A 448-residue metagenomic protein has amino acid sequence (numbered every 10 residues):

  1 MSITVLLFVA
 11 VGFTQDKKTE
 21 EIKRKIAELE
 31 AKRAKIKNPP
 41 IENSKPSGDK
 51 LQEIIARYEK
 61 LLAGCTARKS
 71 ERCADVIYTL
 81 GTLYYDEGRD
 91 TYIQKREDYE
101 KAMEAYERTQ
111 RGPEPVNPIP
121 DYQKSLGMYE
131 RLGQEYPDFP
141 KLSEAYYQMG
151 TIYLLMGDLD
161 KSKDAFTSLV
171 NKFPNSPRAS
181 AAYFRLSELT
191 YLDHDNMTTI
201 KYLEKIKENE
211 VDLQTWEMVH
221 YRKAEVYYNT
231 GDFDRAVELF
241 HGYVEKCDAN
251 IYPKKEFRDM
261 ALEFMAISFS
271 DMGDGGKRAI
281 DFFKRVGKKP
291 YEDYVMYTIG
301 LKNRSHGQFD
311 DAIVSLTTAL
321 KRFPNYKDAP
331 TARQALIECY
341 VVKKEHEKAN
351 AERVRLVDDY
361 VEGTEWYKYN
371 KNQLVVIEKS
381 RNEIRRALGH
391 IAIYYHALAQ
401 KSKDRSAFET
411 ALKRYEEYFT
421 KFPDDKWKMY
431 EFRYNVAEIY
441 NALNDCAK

Functional and structural regions predicted by a protein language model:
M1-T4: Sec-dependent signal peptide recognition, specifically the positively charged N-region followed immediately by
G12-K448: Acidic, polar-rich low-complexity tracts and alpha-helical solenoid repeat scaffolds
